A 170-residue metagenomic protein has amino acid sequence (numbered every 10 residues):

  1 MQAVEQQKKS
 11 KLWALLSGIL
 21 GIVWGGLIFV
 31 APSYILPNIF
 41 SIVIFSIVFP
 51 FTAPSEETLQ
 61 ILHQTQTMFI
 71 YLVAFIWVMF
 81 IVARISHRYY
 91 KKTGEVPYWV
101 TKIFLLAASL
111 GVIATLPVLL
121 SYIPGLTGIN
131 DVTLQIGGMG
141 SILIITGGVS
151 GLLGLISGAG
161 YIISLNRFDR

Functional and structural regions predicted by a protein language model:
M1-P37, I163-R170: Cytosolic juxtamembrane helix and N-cap/initiation of the first transmembrane helix
A3-S10, V82-V100, L153-R170: Cytosolic juxtamembrane helix at the C-terminal end of the final transmembrane segment
Q6-K9, W13, T58-L62, Y89-I103 (+2 more regions): Membrane-interfacial loop-to-transmembrane-helix junctions in polytopic alpha-helical membrane proteins
K11-G18, G25, L105-A108, I144 (+1 more regions): Residues within membrane-spanning alpha-helices of integral membrane proteins, especially the hydrophobic core/packing
S17-G21, E95-L116: Transmembrane alpha-helical segments of multi-pass membrane proteins
A31-Y34, N38-I44, S86-K92, S121-D131 (+1 more regions): Juxtamembrane transmembrane-helix termini
N38-Q66, L116-T146: Interfacial non-cytosolic loop connecting adjacent transmembrane helices
Q66-R84: Generic alpha-helical transmembrane segments
